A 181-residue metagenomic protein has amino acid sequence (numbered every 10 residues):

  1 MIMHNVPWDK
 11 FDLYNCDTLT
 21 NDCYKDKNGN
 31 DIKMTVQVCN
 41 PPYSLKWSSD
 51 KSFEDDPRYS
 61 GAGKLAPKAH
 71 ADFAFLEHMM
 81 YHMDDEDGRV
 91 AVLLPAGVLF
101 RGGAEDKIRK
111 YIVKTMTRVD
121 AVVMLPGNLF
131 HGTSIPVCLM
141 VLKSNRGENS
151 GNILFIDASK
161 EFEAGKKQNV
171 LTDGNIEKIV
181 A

Functional and structural regions predicted by a protein language model:
M1-D31: S-adenosyl-L-methionine
N21-A181: A conserved structural/catalytic subdomain of Rossmann-like adenosyl-cofactor enzymes
